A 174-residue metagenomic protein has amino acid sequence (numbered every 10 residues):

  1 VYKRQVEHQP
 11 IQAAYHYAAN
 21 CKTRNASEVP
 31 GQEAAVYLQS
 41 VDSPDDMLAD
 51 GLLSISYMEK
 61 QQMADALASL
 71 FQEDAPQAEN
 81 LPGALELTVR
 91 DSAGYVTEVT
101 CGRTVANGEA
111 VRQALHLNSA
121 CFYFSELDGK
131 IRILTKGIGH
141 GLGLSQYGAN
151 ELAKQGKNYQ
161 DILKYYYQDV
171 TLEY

Functional and structural regions predicted by a protein language model:
K3-Y174: Conserved, single-site charged/polar hotspot
